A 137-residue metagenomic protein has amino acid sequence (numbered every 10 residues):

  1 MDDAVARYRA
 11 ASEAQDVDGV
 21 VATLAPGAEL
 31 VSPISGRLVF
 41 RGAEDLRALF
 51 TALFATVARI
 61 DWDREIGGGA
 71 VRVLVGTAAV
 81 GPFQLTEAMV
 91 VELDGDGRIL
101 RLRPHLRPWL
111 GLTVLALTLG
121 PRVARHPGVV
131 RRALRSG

Functional and structural regions predicted by a protein language model:
M1-G137: C-terminal and inter-domain tail/linker signature
